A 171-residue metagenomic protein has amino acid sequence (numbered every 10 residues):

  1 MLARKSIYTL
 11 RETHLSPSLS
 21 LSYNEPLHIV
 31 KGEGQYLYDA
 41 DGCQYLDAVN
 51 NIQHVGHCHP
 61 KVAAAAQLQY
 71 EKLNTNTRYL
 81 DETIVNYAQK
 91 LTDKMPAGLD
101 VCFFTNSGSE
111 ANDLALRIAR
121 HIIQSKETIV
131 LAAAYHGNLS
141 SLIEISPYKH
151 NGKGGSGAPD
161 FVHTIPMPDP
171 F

Functional and structural regions predicted by a protein language model:
M1-E33, N51: Active-site-adjacent loop/helix segments that line or gate small-molecule/cofactor pockets in enzymes
A3-I7, V62, T83, Y87 (+3 more regions): General structural feature for long, well-ordered alpha-helical segments within catalytic domains of soluble enzymes
H14-S18, Q69, L73, K94 (+2 more regions): Change "in soluble alpha/beta enzymes" to "in soluble alpha/beta proteins
Y38-D39: Hydrophobic alpha-helical segments, especially N-terminal targeting/anchoring helices
Y45, N50-Y79, N86-F104: Glycine-rich phosphate-binding segment of PLP-dependent enzymes
T92-F171: PLP-dependent aspartate aminotransferase-fold enzymes
